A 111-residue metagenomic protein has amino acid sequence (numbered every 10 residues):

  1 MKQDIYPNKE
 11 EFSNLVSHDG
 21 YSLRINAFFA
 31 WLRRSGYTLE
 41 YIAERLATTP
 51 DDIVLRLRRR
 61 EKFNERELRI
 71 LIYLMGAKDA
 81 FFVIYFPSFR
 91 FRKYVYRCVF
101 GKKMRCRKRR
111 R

Functional and structural regions predicted by a protein language model:
K2-F12, S17, F81-R111: Short, charged recognition helix plus adjacent turn of helix-turn-helix-like nucleic-acid-binding domains
K2-Y37, R45: A short, Lys/Arg-rich alpha-helix, primarily the initiator
A30, L55, I84: DNA-binding alpha-helical recognition surfaces that contact promoter or target DNA
G36-T38, F63-R66: Residue-level signal for the short linker/turn that defines the boundary of a DNA-recognition helix
A47-F63: Recognition helix of helix-turn-helix/homeodomain-like DNA-binding domains that insert into the DNA major groove
R66-F82: DNA major-groove recognition helix of helix-turn-helix/homeodomain DNA-binding modules
